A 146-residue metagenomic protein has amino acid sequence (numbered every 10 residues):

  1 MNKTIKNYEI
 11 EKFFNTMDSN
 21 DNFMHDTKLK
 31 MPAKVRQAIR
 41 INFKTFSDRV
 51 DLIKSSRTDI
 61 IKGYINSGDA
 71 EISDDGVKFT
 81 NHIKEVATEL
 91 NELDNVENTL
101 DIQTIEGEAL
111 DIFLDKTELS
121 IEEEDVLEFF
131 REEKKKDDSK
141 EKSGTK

Functional and structural regions predicted by a protein language model:
M1-K146: A composition-driven surface/loop motif
